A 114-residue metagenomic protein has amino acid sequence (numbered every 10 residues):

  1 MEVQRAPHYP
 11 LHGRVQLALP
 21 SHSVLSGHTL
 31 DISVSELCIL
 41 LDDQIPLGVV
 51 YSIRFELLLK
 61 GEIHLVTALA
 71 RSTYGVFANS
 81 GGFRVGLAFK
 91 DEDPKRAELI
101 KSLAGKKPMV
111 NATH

Functional and structural regions predicted by a protein language model:
M1-H114: Structured alpha-helical
